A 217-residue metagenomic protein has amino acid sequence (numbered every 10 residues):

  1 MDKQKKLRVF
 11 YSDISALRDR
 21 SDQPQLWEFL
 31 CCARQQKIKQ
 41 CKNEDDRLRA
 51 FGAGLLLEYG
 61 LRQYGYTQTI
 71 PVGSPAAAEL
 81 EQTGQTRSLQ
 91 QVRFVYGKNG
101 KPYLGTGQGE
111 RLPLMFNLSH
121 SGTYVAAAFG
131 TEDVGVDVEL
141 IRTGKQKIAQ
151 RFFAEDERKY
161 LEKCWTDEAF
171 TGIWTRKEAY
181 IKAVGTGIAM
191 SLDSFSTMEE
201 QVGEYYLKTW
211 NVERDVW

Functional and structural regions predicted by a protein language model:
M1-W217: Core catalytic alpha/beta fold that binds nucleotide/phospho-ligands
